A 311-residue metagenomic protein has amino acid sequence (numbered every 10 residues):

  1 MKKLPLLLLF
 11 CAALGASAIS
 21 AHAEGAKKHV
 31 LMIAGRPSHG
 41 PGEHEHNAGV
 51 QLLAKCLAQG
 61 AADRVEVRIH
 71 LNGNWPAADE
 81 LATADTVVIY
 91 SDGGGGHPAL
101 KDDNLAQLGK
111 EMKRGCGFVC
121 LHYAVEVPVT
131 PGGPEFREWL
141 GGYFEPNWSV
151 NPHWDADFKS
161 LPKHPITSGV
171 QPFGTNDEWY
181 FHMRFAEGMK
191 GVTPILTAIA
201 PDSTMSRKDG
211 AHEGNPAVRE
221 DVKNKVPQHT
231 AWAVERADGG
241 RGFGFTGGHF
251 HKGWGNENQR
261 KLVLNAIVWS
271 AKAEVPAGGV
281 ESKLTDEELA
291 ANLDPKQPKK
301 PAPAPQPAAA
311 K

Functional and structural regions predicted by a protein language model:
M1-K2: N-terminal secretory signal peptides that target proteins for export/translocation
P5-S17: Bacterial N-terminal signal peptides
A16-G25: Boundary at the C-terminal end of the N-terminal hydrophobic targeting segment
E24-G25, L31-I33, P37-V127: Helical hinge/lid and interdomain linker segments adjacent to catalytic or ligand-binding clefts that mediate domain
E24-K28, A34, L52-K55, T204 (+1 more regions): Extracellular ligand-binding/catalytic regions of CAZymes and related secreted enzymes and adhesion modules
E66, E145-D238: Catalytic beta-strand/loop cores that center a nucleophilic Ser/Cys/Thr and support acyl-enzyme chemistry
H70, T197, F245: Hydrophobic residues at beta-strand termini and immediately following loops that shape nucleotide-binding pockets
G94-P172: A glycine-rich, often tryptophan-bearing local segment used as a flexible ligand/cofactor-contacting loop or short
